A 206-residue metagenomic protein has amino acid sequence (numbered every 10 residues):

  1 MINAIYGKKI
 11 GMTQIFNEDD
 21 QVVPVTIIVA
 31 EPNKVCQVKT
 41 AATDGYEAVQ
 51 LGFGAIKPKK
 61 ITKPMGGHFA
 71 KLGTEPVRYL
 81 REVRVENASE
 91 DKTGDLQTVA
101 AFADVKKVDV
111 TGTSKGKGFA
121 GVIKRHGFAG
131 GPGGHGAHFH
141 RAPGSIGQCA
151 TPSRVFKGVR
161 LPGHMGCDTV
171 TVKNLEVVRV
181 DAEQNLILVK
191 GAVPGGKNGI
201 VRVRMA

Functional and structural regions predicted by a protein language model:
M1-A206: Extended basic (Lys/Arg/His-rich) segments that typically form rRNA-contacting surfaces in ribosomal proteins
